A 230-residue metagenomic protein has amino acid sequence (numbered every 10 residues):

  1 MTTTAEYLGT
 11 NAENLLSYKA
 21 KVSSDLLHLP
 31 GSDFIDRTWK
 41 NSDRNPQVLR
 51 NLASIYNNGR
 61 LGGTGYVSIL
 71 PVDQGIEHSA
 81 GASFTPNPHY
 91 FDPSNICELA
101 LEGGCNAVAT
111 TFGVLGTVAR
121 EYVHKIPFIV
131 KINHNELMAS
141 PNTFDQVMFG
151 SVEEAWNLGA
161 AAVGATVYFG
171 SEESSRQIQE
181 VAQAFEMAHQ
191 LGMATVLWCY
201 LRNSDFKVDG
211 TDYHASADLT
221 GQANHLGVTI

Functional and structural regions predicted by a protein language model:
M1-H78, S83, G116-K125: N-terminal amphipathic alpha-helix/helix-capping segment at the start of soluble metabolic enzymes
S23-L29, G62, V67, Q74-I230: Alpha/beta enzyme core
